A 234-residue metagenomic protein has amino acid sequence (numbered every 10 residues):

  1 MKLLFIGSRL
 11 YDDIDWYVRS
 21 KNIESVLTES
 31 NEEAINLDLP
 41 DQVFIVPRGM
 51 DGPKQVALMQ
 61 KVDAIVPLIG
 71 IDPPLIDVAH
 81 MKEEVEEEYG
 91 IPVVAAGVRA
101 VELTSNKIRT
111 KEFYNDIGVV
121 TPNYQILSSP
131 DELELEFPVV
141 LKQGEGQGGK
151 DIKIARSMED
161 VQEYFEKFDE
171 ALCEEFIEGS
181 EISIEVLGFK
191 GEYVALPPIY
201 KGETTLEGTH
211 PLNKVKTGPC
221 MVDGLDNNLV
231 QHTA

Functional and structural regions predicted by a protein language model:
M1-R99: ATP-binding N-terminal substructure of ATP-dependent carboxylate-amine bond-forming enzymes
L4, E159-F165, L225-T233: Short, conserved active-site entrance elements at the starts or edges of catalytic domains
S25-T28, T121-P122, V139, A171: Hydrophobic anchor at the start of a short beta-strand that flanks the dinucleotide cofactor-binding loop
E33-N36, R99-L103, Q147, E203-T205: Short gly/pro/ser/thr-enriched loop/turn and capping motifs at secondary-structure boundaries
V46, Q55, P122, D226-A234: Short, intrinsically disordered, charge-balanced linker/junction segments flanking boundaries in proteins
E87-K153, M158: A conserved helix-loop-beta module that forms one wall/lid of the active-site cleft in ATP-utilizing catalytic domains
Y124, L141, C173, A195-P198: Generic preference for hydrophobic
E175-A234: ATP-dependent carboxylate/phosphate-activation module, predominantly the ATP-grasp catalytic core and closely related
